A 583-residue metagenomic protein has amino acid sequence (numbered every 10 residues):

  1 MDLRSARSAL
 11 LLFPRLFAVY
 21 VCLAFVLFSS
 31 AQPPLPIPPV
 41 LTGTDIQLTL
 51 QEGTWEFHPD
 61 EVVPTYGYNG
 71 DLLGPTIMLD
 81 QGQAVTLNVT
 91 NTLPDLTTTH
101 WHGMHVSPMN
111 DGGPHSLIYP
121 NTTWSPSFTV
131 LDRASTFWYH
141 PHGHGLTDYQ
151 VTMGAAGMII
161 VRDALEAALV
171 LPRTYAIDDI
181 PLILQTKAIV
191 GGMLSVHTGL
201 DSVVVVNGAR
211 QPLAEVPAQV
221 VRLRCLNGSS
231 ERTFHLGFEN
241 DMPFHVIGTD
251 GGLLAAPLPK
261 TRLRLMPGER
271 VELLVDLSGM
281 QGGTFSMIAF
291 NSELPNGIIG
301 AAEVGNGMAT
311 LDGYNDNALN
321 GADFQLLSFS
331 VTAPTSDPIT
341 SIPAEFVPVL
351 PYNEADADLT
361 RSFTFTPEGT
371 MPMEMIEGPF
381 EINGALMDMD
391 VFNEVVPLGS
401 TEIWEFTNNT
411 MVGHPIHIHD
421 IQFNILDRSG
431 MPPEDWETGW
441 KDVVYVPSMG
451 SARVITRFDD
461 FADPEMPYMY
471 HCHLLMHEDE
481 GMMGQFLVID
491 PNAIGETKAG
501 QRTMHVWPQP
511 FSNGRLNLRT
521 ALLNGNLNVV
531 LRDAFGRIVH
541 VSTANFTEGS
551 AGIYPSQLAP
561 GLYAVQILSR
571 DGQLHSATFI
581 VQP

Functional and structural regions predicted by a protein language model:
M1-R4, L11, Y20, G495-P583: C-terminal outer-membrane/trafficking sorting elements
P14-V26: Bacterial N-terminal signal peptides
A31-L273, P295, G305-P367, V444 (+3 more regions): Histidine-centered copper-binding motifs that mark active-site loops of extracellular/periplasmic copper enzymes
D132-R133, S278-Q281, A462-P464, L523 (+1 more regions): Surface-exposed, short loops/turns at beta-strand junctions within beta-sandwich domains
F137, F285, Y563-Q566: A short tyrosine-centered beta-strand micro-motif
G143, A289, L474, I567-S569: Conserved structural position at the C-terminal beta-strand of extracellular beta-sandwich adhesion modules
G297-A301, G484-Q485, L574-I580: Edge beta-strands of extracellular beta-sandwich domains
S362-I425, D442-E465, H471: C-terminal substrate/ligand-recognition segments
